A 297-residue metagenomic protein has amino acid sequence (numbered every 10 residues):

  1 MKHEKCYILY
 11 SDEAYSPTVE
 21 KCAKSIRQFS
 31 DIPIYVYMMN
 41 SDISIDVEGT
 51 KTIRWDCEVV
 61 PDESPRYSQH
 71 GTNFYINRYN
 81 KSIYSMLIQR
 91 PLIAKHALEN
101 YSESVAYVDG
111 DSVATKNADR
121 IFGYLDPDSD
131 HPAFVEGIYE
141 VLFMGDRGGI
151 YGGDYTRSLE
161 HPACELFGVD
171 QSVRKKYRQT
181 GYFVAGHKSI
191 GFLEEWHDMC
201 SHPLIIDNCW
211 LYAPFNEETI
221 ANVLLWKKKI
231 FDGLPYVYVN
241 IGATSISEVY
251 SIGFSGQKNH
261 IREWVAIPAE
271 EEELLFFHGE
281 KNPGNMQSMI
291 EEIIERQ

Functional and structural regions predicted by a protein language model:
M1-K5, L9, T18, A163-T180 (+1 more regions): A glycosyltransferase accessory/donor-loop signature
M1-R78, E99-S102, S255, K281-M286 (+1 more regions): N-terminal anchoring/stem segment of glycosyltransferases
Y15-S16, Y84-L87, P214: A conditional alpha-helix N-cap/helix-loop micro-motif detector
E20-R27, A94-K95, D119-G123, A221-N222: Short amphipathic alpha-helical segments and helix-helix/interface helices
Y37-S44, K116-A118, V237-V239: Short, polar loop motifs at secondary-structure junctions
D56-K81, L142-D170: Charged, glycine/proline-rich intrinsically disordered loops and linkers
M86-G145: GT-A fold catalytic core of metal-dependent nucleotide-sugar glycosyltransferases, centered on the diacidic
